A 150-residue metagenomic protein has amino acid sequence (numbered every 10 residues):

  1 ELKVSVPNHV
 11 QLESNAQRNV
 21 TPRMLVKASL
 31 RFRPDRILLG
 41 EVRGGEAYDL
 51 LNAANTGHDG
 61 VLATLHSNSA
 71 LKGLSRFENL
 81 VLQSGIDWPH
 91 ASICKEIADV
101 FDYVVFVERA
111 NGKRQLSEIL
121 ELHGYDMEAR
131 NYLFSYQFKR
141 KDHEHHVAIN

Functional and structural regions predicted by a protein language model:
E1-A98, F106-A110: Switch/coupling sub-region of P-loop NTPases
A98-N150: Conserved P-loop NTPase
